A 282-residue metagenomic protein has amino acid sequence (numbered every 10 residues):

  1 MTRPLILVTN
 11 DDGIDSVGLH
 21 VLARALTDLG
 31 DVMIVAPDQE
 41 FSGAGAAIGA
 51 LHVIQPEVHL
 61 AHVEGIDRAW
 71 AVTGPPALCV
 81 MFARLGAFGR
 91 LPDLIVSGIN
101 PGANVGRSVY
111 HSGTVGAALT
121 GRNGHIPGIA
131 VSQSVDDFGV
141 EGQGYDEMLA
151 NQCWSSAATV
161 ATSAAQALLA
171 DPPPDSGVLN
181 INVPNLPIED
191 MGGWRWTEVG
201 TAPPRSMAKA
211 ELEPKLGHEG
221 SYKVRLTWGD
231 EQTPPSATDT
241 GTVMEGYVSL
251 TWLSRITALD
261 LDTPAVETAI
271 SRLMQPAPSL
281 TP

Functional and structural regions predicted by a protein language model:
T2-I6, V17-G86, R90-L91: A cross-family phosphate/adenosyl-ligand binding-site feature
V8-D15, S108-V109: Short, glycine-rich nucleotide/cofactor-binding loops
M33-V35, W70, V96, P127-V131 (+1 more regions): Hydrophobic/aromatic beta-strand patches that form the interior of the parallel beta-sheet core in alpha/beta enzyme
A83-G89, G116-P127: Alpha-helix C-terminal capping segments
A103-S112: Glycine/threonine-rich flexible loop motifs
S112-A118, G142-L168: Active-site glycine-rich loop that binds ribose-phosphate moieties when present
R122-Q143: Glycine-rich phosphate/pyrophosphate-binding loops and their adjacent beta-strand/loop elements at enzyme active sites
A150-Q152, L169-P282: C-terminal accessory domains and tails appended to enzymatic cores
